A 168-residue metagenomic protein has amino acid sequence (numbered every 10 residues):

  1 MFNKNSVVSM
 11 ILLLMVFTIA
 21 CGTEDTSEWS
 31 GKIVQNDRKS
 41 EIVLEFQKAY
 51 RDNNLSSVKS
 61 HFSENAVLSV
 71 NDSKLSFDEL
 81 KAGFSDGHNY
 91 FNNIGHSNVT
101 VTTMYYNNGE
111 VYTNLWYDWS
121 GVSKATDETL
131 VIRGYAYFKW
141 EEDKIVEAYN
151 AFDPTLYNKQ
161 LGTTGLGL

Functional and structural regions predicted by a protein language model:
M1-I33: Bacterial Sec-dependent N-terminal signal peptides
C21-L55, S60, G167-L168: Short, low-complexity N-terminal intrinsically disordered segments enriched in polar/charged residues
N54-Y105, V111: A solvent-exposed, acidic/Ser-Thr-rich amphipathic alpha-helical stretch
Y90-N93, S120-V131: Short, cysteine-centered beta-strand-loop-beta hairpins and adjacent loop/turn segments enriched in charged/polar
G109-W119: A short hydrophobic beta-strand element
E110, F138-I145: Short, solvent-exposed coil/turn segments at beta-strand boundaries
N114, T129-Y135: Short, surface-exposed coil-to-beta transition loops
V146-L168: Low-complexity, intrinsically disordered terminal/linker segments enriched in charged and Gly/Pro repeats
